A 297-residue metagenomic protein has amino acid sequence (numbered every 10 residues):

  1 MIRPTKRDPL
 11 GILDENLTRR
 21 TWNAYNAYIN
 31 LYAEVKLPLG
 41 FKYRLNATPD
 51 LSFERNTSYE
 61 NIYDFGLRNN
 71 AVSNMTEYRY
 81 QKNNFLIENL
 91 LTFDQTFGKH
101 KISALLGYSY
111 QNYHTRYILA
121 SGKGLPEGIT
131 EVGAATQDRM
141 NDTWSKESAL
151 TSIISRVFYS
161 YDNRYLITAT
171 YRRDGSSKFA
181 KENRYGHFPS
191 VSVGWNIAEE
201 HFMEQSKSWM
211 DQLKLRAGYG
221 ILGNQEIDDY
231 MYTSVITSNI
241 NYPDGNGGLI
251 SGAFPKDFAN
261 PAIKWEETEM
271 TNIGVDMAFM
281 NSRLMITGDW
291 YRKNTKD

Functional and structural regions predicted by a protein language model:
I2-E60, N70-D297: Extracellular/periplasmic, surface-exposed regions of secreted and cell-surface proteins
